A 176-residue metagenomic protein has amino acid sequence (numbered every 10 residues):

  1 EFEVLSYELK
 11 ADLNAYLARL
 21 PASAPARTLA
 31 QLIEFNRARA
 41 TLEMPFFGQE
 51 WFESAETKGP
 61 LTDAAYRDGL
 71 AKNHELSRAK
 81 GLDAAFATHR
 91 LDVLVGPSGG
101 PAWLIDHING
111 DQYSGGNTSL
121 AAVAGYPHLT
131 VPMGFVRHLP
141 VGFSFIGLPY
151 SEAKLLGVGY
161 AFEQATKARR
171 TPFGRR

Functional and structural regions predicted by a protein language model:
E1-D12, I108: Charged, often glycine-rich, active-site loop that binds/positions anionic groups
Y7-R78, D83, P132-P140: Short helix-loop capping/hinge segments that flank enzyme active sites or metal/cofactor-binding pockets
A15-R19, N109, V123-R176: Structural helix-boundary/capping segments
R67, H89, S98-S119: Short, surface-exposed loop/helix-turn segments at secondary-structure junctions that function as lids/hinges flanking
D83, T118, Y160: Active-site phosphate/pyrophosphate- and oxyanion-stabilizing loops and adjacent acidic/basic residues in soluble
D92: Short acidic/polar active-site loop segments enriched in Thr and Asp
